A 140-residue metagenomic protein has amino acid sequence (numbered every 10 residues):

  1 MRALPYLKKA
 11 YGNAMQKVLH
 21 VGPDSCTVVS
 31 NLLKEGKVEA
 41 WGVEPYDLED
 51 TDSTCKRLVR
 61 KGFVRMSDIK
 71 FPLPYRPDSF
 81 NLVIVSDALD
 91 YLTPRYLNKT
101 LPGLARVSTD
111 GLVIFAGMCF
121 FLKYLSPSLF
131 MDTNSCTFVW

Functional and structural regions predicted by a protein language model:
M1-P72, K99, G103-R106, D110-W140: Class I (Rossmann-like) S-adenosyl-L-methionine-dependent methyltransferase catalytic domain, capturing the SAM-binding
K70-V83: A short acidic, Gly/Pro-enriched loop at the edge of an enzyme's catalytic core that lines a small-molecule cofactor
N81-R95: A short SAM/SAH-binding and catalytic strip from SAM-dependent methyltransferases
